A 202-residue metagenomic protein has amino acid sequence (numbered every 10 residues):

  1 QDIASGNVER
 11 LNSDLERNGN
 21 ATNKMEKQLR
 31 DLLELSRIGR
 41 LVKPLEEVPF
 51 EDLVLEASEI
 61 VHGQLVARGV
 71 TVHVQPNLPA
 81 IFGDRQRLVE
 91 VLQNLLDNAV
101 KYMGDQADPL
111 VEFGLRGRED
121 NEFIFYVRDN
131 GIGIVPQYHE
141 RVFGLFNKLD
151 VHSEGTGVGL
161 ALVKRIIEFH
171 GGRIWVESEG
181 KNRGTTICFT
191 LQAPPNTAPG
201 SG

Functional and structural regions predicted by a protein language model:
R17-M25: Short alpha-helical segment of the dimerization/phosphotransfer core of two-component systems
K24-S36, V91: Coiled-coil phosphoacceptor/dimerization helix of two-component systems
P44-E59, E112: A conserved beta-strand-to-alpha-helix junction within the catalytic ATP-binding
D108-N121: Short beta-strand/loop element within the Bergerat-fold HATPase_c
I134-F146: Short conserved segment of the HATPase_c
G159, V163: Short alpha-helical Gxxx[C/S/T] motif in the catalytic ATP-binding
I167-E168: Detector for a conserved hydrophobic position within an alpha-helical segment of the HATPase_c
